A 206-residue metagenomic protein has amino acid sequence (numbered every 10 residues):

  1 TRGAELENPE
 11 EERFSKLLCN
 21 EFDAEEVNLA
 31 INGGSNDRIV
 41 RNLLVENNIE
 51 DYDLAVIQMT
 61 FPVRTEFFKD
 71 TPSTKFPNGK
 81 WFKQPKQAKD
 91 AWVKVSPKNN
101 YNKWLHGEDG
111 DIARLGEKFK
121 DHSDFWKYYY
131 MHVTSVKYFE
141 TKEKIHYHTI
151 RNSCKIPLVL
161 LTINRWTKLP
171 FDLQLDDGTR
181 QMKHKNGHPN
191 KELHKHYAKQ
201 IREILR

Functional and structural regions predicted by a protein language model:
T1-R38, N42-N47, N190, H196: Serine-esterase "nucleophile elbow" of acetyl-processing enzymes
L44-R206: Alpha-helical cap/lid subdomain in secreted, periplasmic, or secretory-pathway luminal O-acyl-processing enzymes
